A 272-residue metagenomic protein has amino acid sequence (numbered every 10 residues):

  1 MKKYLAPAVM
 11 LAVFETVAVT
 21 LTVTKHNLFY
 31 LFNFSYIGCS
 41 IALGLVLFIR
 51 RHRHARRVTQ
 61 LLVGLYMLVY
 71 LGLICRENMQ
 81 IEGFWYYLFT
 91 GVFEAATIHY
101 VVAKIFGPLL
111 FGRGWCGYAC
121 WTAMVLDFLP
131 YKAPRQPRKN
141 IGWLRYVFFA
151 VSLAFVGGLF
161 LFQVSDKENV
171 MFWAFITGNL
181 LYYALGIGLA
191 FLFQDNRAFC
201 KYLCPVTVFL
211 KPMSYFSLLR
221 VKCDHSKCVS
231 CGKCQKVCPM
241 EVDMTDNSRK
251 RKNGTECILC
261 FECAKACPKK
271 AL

Functional and structural regions predicted by a protein language model:
M1-T245, T255, K265, K269-L272: Non-ligating segments of multi-cofactor redox enzymes
N247-C260: Short linker/helix segments within small regulatory modules
